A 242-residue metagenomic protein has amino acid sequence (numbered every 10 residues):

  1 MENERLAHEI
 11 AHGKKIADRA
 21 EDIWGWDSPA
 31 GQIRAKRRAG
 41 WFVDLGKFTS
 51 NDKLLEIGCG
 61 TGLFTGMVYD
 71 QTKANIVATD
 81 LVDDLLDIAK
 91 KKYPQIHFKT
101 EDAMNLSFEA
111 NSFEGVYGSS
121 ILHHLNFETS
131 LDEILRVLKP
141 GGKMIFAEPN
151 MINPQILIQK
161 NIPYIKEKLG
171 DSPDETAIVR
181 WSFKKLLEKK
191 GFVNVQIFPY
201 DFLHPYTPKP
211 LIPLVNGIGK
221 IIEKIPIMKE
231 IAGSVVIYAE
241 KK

Functional and structural regions predicted by a protein language model:
M1-F48: Conserved class I S-adenosyl-L-methionine
N51-G60: Conserved class I S-adenosyl-L-methionine
T61-N105: Class I SAM-dependent methyltransferase SAM/SAH-binding core
Y117: A conserved beta-strand element that flanks and buttresses the S-adenosyl-L-methionine
T129-P140: A short glycine-rich, Lys/Arg-flanked "PGG" loop and its adjoining helix->strand segment in the class I
I145-E167: Conserved class I S-adenosyl-L-methionine
Q159, P163, Q196-K242: A C-terminal cap/extension of S-adenosyl-L-methionine-dependent methyltransferases that defines the acceptor-substrate
E167-S182: Acceptor-substrate binding/catalytic loop of class I
